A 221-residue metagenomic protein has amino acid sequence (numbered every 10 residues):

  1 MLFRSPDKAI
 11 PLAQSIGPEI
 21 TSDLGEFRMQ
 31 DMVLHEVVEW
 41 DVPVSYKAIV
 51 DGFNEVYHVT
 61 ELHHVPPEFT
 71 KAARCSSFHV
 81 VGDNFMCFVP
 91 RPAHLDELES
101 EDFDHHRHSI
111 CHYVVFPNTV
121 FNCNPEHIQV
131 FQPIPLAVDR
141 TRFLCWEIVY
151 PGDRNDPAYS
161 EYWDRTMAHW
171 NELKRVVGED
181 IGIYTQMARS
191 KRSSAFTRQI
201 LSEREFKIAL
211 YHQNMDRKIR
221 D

Functional and structural regions predicted by a protein language model:
M1-D221: C-terminal catalytic domain of Rieske-type non-heme iron oxygenases
